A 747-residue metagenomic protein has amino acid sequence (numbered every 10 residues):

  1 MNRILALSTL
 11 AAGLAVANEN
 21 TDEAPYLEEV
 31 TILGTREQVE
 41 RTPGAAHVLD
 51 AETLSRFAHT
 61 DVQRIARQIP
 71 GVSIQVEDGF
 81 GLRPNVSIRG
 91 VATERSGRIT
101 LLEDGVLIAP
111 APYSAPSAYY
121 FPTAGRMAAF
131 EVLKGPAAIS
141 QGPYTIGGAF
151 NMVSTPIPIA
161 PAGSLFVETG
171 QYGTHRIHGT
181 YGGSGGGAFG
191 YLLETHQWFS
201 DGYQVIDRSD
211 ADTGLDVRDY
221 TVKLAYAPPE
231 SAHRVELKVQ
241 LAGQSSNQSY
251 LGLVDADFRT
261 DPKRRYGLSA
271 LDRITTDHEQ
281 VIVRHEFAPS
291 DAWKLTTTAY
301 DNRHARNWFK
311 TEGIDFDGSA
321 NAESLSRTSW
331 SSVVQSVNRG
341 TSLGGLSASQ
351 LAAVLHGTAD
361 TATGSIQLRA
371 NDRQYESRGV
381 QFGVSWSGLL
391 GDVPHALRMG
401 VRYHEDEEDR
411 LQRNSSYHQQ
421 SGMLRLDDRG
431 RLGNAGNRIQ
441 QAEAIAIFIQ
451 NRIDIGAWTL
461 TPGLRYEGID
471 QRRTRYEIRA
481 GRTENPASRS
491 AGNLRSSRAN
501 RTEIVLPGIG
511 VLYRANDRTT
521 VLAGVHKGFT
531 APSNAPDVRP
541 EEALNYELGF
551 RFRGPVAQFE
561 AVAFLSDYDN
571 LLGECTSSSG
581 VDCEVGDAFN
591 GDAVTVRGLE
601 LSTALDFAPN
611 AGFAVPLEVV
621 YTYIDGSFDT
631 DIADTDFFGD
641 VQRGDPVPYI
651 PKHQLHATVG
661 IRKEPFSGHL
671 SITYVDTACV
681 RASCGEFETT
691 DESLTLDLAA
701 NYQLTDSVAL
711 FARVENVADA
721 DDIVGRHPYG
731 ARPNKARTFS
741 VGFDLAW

Functional and structural regions predicted by a protein language model:
T21, W386, D454-A457, L565-D567 (+4 more regions): Gram-negative outer-membrane beta-barrel transporters
Y26-F57, L82-N85, I99: N-terminal periplasmic "start-of-domain" segments of outer-membrane beta-barrel proteins
Q63, R67-P110: Extracytoplasmic beta-strand/coil segments of soluble accessory domains associated with Gram-negative outer-membrane
V106-K134: Short acidic/polar hinge/loop motifs at secondary-structure boundaries that mediate gating or recognition
A162, T169-F199, R208-S249, R273-R284 (+3 more regions): Transmembrane beta-barrel wall of Gram-negative outer-membrane proteins
R234-E236, T276-A480: Face-selective signature of the C-terminal outer-membrane beta-barrel domain
E286-A288, A292-E312, R514, T520-G524 (+3 more regions): Membrane-embedded beta-barrel scaffold of Gram-negative outer-membrane proteins
Y375, S387, D392-D406, A435-S566 (+3 more regions): Structural signature of Gram-negative outer-membrane beta-barrels, strongest in the C-terminal barrel of TonB-dependent
